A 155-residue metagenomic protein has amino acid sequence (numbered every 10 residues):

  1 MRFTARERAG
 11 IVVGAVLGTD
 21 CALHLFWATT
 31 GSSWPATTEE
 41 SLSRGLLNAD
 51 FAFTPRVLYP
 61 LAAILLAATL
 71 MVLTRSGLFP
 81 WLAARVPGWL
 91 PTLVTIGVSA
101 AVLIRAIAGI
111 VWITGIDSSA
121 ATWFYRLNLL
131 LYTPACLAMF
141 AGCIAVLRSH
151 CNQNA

Functional and structural regions predicted by a protein language model:
R2-A5, M71-I96, N154-A155: Cytoplasmic juxtamembrane regions at transmembrane-helix boundaries
F3, L23-L58, F79-A84, I116 (+1 more regions): Interfacial loop at the N-terminal end of multi-pass membrane proteins
G10-T29: N-terminal signal-anchor transmembrane alpha helix
D50-R75: Short, well-structured hydrophobic secondary-structure segments
P60-T69, L131-V146: Hydrophobic cores of alpha-helical transmembrane segments in multi-pass inner/ER membrane proteins, independent
L90-G97, T122-M139: Individual transmembrane alpha-helices with interfacial aromatic-anchor signatures
T95-I110: Hydrophobic alpha-helical membrane segments
I107-S119: Transmembrane alpha-helical segments of integral membrane proteins
